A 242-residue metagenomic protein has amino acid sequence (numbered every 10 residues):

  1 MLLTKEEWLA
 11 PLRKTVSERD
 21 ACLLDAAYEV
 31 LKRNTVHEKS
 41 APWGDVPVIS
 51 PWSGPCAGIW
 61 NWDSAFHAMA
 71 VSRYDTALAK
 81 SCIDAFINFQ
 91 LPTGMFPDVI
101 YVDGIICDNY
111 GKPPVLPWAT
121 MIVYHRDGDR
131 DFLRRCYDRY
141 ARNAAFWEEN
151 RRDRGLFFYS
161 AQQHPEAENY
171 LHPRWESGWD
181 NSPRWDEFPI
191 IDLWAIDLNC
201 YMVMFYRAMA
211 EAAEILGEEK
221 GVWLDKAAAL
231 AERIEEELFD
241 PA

Functional and structural regions predicted by a protein language model:
M1-A57, S81: Low-complexity, Ser/Thr/Pro/Gly-enriched N-terminal "stalk/linker" regions
L2, T35, P92-M95, E218-A242: Non-catalytic carbohydrate-binding regions of carbohydrate-active enzymes
A21-Y28, K32, T76-I87, P117 (+4 more regions): Hydrophobic core segments within long, regular secondary-structure runs in both alpha- and beta-rich folds
T35-A41, E149-Q163, E236-A242: Proline-centered turn/helix-capping motifs that create local helix->coil transitions or kinks
P55-F66, Y74, C107-V115, R135-R139 (+1 more regions): Aromatic- and histidine-enriched alpha-helix N-cap/loop-to-helix transition segments that scaffold the rims
W60-F89: Alpha-helical support elements that line or immediately flank enzyme active sites and cofactor-binding pockets
A77, R126, A212-I215: Alpha-solenoid helical repeat scaffolds
M95-V115, M121, A145-L224: The feature captures the catalytic groove of carbohydrate-active enzymes
